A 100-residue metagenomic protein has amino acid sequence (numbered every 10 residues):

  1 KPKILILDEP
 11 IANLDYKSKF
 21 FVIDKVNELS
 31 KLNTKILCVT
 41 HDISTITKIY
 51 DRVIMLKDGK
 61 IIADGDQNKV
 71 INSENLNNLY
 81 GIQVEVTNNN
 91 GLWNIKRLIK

Functional and structural regions predicted by a protein language model:
L5-D8: Catalytic Walker B motif of ABC-type/P-loop ATPase nucleotide-binding domains
D15: ABC-family nucleotide-binding domains
F20-L32: Helical segment within the ABC ATPase nucleotide-binding domain
T40-H41: H-loop/switch region of ABC-family ATPase nucleotide-binding domains
I46-K48: A short, surface-exposed alpha-helical micro-motif characterized by mixed small hydrophobic and charged/polar residues
D64-G65: ABC ATPase "signature
L79-K100: ABC ATPase nucleotide-binding domains
